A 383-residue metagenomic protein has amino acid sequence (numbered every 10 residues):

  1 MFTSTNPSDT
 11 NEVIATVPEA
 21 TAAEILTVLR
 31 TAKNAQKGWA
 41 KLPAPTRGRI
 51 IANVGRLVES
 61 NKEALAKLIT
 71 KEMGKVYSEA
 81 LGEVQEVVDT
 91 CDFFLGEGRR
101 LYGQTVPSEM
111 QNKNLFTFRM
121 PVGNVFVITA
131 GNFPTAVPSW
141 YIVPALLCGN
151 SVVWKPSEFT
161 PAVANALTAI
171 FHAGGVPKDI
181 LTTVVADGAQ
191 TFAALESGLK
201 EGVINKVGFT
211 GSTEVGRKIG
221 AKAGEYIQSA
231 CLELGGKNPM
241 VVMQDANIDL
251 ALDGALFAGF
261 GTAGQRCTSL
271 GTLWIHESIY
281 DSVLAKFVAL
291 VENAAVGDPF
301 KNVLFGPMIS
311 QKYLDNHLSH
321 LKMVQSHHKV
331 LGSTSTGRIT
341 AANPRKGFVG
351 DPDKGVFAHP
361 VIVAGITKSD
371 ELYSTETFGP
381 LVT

Functional and structural regions predicted by a protein language model:
M1-V17, R49, N53, L101-T129 (+3 more regions): Terminal low-complexity tails and localization/encapsulation signals of metabolic enzymes
S8-T16, I204, V241, V349-T383: Conserved C-terminal structural/oligomerization subdomain of aldehyde/semialdehyde dehydrogenase
T10-L101, N112: Glycine-rich loop-to-alpha-helix module at the N-terminal edge of alpha/beta enzyme cores
N11, A32, R47, I69 (+9 more regions): Residue-level signal for inorganic ion chemistry
A64, L68, A162-V163, K218 (+1 more regions): Phosphate- and divalent-cation-binding pockets in alpha/beta enzyme and binding domains that engage nucleotide-derived
G103-L250, N302: Rossmann-like NAD(P) dinucleotide-binding subdomain of oxidoreductase/dehydrogenase enzymes
G175, E214-K368: ALDH superfamily catalytic-core signature
